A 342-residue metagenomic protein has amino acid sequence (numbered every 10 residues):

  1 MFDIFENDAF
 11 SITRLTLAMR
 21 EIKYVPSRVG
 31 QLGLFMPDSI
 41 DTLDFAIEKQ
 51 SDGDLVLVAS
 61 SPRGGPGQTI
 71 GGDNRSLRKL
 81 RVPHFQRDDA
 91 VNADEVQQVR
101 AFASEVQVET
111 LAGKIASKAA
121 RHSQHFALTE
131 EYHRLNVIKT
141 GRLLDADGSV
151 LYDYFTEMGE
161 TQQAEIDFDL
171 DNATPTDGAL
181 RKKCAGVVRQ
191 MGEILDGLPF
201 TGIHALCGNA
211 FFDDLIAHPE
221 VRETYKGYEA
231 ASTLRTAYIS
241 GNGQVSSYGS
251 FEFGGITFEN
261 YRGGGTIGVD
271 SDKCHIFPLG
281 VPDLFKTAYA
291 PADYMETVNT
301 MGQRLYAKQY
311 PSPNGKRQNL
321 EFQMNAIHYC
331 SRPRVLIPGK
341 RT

Functional and structural regions predicted by a protein language model:
M1-D44, Y329-T342: N-terminal alpha-helical "arm" segments
F5-P26, L151, E157-M158, Q163-A179: Hydrophobic alpha-helical segments and helix pairs
V29-L32, V188-M191, R304-L305: Short alpha-helical segments and helix-capping/turn motifs at coil-helix boundaries
L34-A101, D153: Assembly/oligomerization interface modules of large self-assembling protein complexes
S39-D41, P199, N314: A short, structural micro-pattern
H84-E160, A179, K183-D213, K316-Q323: Long, contiguous amphipathic alpha-helices that act as assembly "spine/axial" helices in icosahedral shell and virion
D167-I267: A contiguous, surface-oriented mixed alpha/beta subdomain in the mid-to-C-terminal portion of proteins that forms
R222-T342: Sequence/fold signature of self-assembling virion shell proteins
